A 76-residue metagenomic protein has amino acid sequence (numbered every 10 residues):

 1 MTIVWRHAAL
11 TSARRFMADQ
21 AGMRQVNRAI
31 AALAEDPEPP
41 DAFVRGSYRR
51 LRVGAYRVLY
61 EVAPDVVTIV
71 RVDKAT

Functional and structural regions predicted by a protein language model:
M1-I3, R14-R15, Q20-M23, V53-Y56 (+1 more regions): Enriched for short, Lys/Arg-rich terminal
W5-A9: Basic, amphipathic "hinge/linker" alpha-helix immediately C-terminal to the N-terminal HTH DNA-binding motif
N27-R52: A short, surface-exposed loop/turn module that caps and links secondary-structure elements
